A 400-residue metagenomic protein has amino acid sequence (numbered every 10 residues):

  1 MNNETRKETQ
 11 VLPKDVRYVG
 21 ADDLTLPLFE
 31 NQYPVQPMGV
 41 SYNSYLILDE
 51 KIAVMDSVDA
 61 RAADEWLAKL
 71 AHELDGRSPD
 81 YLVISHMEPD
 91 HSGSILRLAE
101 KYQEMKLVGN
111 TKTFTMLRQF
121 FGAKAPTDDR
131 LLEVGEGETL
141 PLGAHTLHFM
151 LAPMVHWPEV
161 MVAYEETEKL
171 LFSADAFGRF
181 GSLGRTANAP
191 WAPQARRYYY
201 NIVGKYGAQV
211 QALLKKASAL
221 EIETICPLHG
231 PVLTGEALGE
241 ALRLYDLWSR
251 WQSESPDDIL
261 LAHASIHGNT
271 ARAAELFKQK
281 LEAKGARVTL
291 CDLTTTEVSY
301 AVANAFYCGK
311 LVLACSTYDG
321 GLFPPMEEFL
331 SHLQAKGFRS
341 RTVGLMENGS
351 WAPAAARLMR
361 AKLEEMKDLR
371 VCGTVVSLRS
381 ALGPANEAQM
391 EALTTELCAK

Functional and structural regions predicted by a protein language model:
E4, Q10-K14, V108-V160, Y206-L214: Metallo-beta-lactamase
E8, L183-I225, H229-V232, L276-C291 (+1 more regions): FMN-binding flavodoxin-like domain, especially the glycine-rich phosphate-binding loop
T9-L70, V162-E165, K169-F172, T270: Conserved beta-strand hairpin/beta-sheet module of binuclear metal-dependent hydrolase folds, prominently
E50, R61-V108: Active-site metal-binding motif and surrounding structural segment of the metallo-beta-lactamase
K51-A53, Y81, H145, K169-F172 (+3 more regions): Structural motif
M55-S57, P79-M87, L107-N110, L171-A174 (+1 more regions): Active-site neighborhood of phospho(di)ester-bond hydrolases with catalytic His/Asp-centered motifs
G230-P256: Terminal amphipathic helices with adjacent charged low-complexity linkers/tails
A262-K284: Short, charged N-terminal beta->alpha structural module
